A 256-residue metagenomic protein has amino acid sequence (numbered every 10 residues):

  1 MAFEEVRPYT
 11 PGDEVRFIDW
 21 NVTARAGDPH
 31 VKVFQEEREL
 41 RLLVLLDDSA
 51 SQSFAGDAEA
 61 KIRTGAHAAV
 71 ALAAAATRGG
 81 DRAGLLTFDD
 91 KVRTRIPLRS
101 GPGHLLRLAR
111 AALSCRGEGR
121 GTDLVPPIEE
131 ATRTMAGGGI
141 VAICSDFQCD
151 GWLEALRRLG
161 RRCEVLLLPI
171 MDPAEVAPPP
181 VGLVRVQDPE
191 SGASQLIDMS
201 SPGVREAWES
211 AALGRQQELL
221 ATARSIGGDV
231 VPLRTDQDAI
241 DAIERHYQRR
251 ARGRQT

Functional and structural regions predicted by a protein language model:
E5-D13, V22, V31-V70, A74-T256: Exposed, interaction-prone extracellular/peripheral surfaces
R16-A26: N-terminal low-complexity, intrinsically disordered segments
